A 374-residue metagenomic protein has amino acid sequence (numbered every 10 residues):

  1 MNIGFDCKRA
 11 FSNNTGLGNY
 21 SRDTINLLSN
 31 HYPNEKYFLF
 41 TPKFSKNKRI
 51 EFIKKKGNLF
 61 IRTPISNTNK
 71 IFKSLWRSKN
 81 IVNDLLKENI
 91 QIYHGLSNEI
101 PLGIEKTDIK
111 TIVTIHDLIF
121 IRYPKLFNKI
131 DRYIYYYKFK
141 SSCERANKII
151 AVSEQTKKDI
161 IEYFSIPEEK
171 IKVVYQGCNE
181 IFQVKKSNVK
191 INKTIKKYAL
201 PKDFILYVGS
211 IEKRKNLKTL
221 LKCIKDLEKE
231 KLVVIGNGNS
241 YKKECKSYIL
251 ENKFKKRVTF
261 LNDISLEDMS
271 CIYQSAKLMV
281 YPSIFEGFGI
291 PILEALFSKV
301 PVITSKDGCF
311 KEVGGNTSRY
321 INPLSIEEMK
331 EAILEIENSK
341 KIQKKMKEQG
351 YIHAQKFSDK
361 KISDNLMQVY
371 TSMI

Functional and structural regions predicted by a protein language model:
M1-I374: Carbohydrate transferase catalytic cores enriched for Leloir-type hexosyltransferases
